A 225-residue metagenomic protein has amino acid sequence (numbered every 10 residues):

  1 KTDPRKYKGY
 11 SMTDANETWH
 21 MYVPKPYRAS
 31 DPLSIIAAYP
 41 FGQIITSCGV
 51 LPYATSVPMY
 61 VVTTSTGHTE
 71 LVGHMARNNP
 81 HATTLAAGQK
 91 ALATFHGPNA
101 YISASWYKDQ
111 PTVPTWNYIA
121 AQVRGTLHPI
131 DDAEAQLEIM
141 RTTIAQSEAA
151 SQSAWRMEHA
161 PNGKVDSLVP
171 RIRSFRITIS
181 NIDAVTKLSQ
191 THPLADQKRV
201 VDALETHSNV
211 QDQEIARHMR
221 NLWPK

Functional and structural regions predicted by a protein language model:
D3-D14, H128-K225: C-terminal edge-of-domain segments
M12, V72-T94, E214-P224: An N-terminal domain-start capping segment
D14-Q43: Short, basic/aromatic recognition patches
L33, P111-V113, K164-S167: A generic local secondary-structure boundary/capping motif
I36-R77: Short beta-strand segments
P40, T55, G67-L71, A87-A91 (+2 more regions): A generic structural signal for short beta-strands and their flanking turns/coil linkers
P58, H74, T94, T126 (+1 more regions): Residue-level recognition of well-ordered beta-strand positions that form the cores of beta-sheet-rich folds across
R77-I139: Short, structured beta-strand-loop surface elements
